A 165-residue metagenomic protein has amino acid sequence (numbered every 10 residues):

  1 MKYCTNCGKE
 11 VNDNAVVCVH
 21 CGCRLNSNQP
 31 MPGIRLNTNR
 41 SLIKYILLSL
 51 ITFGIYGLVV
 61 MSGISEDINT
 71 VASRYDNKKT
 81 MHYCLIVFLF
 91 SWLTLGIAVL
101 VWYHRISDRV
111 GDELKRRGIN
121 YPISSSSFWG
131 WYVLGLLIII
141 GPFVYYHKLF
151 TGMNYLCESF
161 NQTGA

Functional and structural regions predicted by a protein language model:
K2, D13, V19-F90, I97-G135 (+1 more regions): Membrane-interface extramembranous regions at the lipid-water interface
T5: N-terminal C2H2 zinc-finger "knuckle"
G8: Detector for the canonical C2H2 zinc-finger "Cys2" submotif
